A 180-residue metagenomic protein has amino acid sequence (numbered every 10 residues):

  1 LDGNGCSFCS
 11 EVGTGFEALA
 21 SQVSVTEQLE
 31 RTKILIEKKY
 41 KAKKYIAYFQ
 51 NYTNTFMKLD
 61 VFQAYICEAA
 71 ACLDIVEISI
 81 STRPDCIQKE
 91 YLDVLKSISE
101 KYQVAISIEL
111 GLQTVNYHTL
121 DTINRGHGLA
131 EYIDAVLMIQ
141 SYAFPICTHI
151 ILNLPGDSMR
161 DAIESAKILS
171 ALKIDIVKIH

Functional and structural regions predicted by a protein language model:
L1-T14: Local cysteine-cluster metal-coordination motifs and their immediate loop/turn environment, predominantly Fe-S cluster
C6, D85-E100, Y117-A135, Q140-Y142 (+1 more regions): Extended, folded domain segments that form the structural surfaces/walls around functional sites
V12-T32, K39-L59, D74-I87, V104-E131 (+1 more regions): Core AdoMet radical
I36-Y40, Y65-L73, D93-A105, L137-S141: Acidic (Asp/Glu)-rich catalytic clusters
L59-C67, Q88-S99, R160-S165: Distinct, well-ordered alpha-helical segments
I66-A69, L73, I78, Q103-I108 (+1 more regions): Alpha/beta enzyme core
A130-H180: Conserved C-terminal portion of the radical SAM core fold that forms the substrate/S-adenosylmethionine-binding
